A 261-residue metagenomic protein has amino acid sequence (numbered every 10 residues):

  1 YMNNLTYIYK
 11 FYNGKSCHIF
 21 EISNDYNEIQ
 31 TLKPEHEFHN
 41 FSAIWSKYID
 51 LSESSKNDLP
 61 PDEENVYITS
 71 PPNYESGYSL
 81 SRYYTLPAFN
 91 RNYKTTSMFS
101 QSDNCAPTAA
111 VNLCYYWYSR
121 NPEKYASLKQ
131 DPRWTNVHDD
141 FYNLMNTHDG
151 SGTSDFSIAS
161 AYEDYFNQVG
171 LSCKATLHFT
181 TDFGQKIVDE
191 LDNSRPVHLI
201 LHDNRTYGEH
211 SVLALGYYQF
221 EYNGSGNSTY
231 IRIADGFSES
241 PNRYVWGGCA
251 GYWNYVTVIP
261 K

Functional and structural regions predicted by a protein language model:
Y1, Y7, N104-A106, D203 (+1 more regions): Tryptophan-centric aromatic hotspots in well-structured domains and transmembrane helices
Y1-I22: Exposed beta-strand-loop-beta-strand "reactive/processing" segments of non-cytosolic proteins
N4, D25-S151: Active-site-adjacent structural segments surrounding the nucleophilic cysteine of cysteine proteases and isopeptidases
Y7-Y9, W117, F237: Tryptophan-centered motif/residue detector
I8, S16, S172-T176, Q219 (+1 more regions): Ser/Thr- (and often Asn-) enriched beta-sheet segments in non-cytosolic proteins
G14, S23-K33, G184-K186, D192-N193 (+1 more regions): Active-site signature of cysteine proteases
D103, N112, N143-E221, S225-N227: Predominantly the structural core of cysteine protease catalytic domains
